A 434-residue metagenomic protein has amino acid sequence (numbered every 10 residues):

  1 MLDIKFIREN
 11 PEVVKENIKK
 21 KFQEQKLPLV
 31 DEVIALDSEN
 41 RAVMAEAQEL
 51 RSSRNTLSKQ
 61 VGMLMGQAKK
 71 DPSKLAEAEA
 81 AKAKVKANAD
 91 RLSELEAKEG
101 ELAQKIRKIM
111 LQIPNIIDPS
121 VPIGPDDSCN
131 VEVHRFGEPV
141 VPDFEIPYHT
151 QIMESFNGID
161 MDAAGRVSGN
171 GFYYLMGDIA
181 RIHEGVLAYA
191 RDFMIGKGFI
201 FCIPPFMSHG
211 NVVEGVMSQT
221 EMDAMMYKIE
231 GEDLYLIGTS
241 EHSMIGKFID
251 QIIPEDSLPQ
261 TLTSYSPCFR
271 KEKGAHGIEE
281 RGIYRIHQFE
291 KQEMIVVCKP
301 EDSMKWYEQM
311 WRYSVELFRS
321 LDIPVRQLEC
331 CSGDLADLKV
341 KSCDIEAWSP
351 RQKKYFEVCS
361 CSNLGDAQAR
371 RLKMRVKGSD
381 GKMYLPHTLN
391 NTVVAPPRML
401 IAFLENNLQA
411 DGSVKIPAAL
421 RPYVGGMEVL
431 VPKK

Functional and structural regions predicted by a protein language model:
M1-P139, E154, G158: N-terminal alpha-helical targeting/anchoring segments
L27, R135-K434: TRNA-recognition modules of translation machinery and tRNA-sensing kinases, especially anticodon-binding
